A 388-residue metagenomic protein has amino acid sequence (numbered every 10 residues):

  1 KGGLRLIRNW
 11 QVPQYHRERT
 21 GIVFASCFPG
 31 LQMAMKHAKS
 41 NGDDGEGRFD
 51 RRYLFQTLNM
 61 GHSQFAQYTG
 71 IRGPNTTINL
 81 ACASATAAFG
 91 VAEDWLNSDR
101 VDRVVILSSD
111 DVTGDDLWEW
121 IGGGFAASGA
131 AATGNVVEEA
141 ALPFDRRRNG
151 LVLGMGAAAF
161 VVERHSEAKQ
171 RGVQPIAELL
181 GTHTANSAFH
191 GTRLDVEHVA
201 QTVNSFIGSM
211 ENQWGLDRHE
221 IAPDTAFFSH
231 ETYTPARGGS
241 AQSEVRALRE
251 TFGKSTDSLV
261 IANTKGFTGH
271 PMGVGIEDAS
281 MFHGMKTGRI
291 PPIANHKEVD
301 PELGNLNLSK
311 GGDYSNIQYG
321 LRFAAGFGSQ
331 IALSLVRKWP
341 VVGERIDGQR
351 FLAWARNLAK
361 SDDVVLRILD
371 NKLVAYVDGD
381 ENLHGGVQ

Functional and structural regions predicted by a protein language model:
K1, I7, L58-G61, T69 (+5 more regions): Active-site-proximal alpha-helical scaffold in enzymes
K1-F24, G30-L31, T202-P223, T251: Conserved active-site "lid/cap" helical segment
Y15, F49-L58, T76-A85, N263-M272 (+2 more regions): Active-site nucleophile and cofactor-binding loops and adjacent substrate-binding regions of central metabolic enzymes
V23-T76, D116-G134, P235-K254: Active-site-proximal gating segment of KS-fold condensing enzymes and close homologs
G42-F49, G90, D111-K169, K310-S315: Glycine-/small-residue-rich "gating" segment that lines the acyl/pantetheine channel and substrate pocket
R100-N149, T182-V196, E231-G239, S255-L306: Acyl-CoA/ACP chain-elongation machinery
T133-A226, P340-V387: Condensing-enzyme catalytic core mediating Claisen C-C bond formation in acyl metabolism
